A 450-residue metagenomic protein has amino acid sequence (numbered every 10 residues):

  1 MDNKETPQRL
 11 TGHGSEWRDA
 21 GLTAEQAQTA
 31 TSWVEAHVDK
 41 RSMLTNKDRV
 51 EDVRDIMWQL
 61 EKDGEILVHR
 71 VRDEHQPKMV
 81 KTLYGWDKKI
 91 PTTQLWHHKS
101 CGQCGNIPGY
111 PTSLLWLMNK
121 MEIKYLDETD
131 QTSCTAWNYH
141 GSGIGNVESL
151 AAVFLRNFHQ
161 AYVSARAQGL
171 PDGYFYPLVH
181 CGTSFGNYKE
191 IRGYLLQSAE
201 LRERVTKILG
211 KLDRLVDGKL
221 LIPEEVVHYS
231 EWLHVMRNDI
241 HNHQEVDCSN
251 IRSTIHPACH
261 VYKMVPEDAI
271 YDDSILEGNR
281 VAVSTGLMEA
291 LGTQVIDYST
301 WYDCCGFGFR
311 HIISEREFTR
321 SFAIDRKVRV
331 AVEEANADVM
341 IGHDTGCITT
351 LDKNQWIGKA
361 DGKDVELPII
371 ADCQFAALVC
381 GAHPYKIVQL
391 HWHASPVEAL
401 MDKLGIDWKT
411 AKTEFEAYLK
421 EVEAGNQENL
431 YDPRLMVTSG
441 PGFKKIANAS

Functional and structural regions predicted by a protein language model:
M1-S450: Iron-sulfur cluster-binding electron-transfer modules in prokaryotic oxidoreductases
